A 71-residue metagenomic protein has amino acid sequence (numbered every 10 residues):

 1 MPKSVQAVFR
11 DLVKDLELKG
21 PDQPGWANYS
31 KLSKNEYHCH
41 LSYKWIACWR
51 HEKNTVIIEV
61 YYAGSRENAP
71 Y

Functional and structural regions predicted by a protein language model:
M1-K14: Arg/Lys-rich, positively charged N-terminal/basic patches that mediate binding to nucleic acids
K14-H40: A short, surface-exposed loop/turn module that caps and links secondary-structure elements
Y37-Y71: Enriched for short, Lys/Arg-rich terminal
